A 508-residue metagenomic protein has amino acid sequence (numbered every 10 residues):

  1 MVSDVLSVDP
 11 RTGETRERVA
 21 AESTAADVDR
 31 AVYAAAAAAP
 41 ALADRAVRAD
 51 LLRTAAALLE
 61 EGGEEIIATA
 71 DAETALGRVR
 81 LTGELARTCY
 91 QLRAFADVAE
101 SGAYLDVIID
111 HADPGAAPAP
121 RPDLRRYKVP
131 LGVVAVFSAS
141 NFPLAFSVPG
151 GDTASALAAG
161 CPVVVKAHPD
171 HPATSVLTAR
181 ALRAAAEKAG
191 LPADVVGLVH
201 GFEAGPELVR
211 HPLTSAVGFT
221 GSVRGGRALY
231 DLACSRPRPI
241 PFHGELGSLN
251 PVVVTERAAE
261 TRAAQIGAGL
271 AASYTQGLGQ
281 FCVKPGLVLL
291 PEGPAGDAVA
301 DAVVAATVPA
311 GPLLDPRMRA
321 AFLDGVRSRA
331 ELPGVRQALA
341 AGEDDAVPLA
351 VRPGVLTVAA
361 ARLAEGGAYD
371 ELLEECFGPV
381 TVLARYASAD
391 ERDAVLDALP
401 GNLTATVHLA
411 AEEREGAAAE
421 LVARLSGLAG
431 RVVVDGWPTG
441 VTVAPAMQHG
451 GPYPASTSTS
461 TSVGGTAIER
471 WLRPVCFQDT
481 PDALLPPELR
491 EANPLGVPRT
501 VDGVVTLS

Functional and structural regions predicted by a protein language model:
M1-P122: N-terminal Rossmann-like NAD(P)+-binding subdomain of aldehyde/semialdehyde dehydrogenases
T12-V19, G190, V288-L289, A298-A300 (+2 more regions): Conserved C-terminal structural/oligomerization subdomain of aldehyde/semialdehyde dehydrogenase
A36-A39, A56-G63, I67-A70, T74 (+18 more regions): Structural signal for hydrophobic packing residues in well-ordered secondary-structure cores of soluble enzyme domains
L52-A56, L76-G77, D170-H171, V199 (+4 more regions): Conserved short loop/turn motifs at secondary-structure junctions
Y104-G267, A271-A272, L289, G293-G296: Rossmann-like NAD(P) dinucleotide-binding subdomain of oxidoreductase/dehydrogenase enzymes
N141, D170, E203-A204, T214 (+12 more regions): Short, glycine-/Ser/Thr-/acidic-enriched flexible segments
A181-A184, G225-G367: ALDH superfamily catalytic-core signature
